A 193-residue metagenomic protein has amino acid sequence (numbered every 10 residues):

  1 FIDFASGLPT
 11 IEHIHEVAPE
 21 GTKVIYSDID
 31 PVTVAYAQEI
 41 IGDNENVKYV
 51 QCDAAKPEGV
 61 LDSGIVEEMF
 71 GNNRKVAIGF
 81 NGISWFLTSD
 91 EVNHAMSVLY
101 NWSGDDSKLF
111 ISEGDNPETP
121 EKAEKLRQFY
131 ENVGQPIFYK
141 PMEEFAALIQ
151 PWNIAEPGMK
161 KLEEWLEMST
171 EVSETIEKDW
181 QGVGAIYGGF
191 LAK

Functional and structural regions predicted by a protein language model:
F1-A55: SAM cofactor-binding core of SAM-dependent methyltransferases, primarily the Rossmann-like beta-alpha-beta module
A55, I83-F86, G114-E118: Short "lid" loop at the C-terminus of a central beta-strand within the Rossmann-like core of SAM-dependent
P57-D62, F86-L99: A short, conserved alpha-helix within the catalytic core of class I
F70-S84: Short SAM/SAH-binding signature in class I
V76-F80, A95-N116: Conserved beta-strand signature within the Rossmann-like core of class I S-adenosyl-L-methionine
T119-V133: Short, glycine-/aromatic-enriched active-site segment of Class I SAM-dependent methyltransferases
P136-M159: Short alpha-helix
W165-K193: Core SAM-dependent methyltransferase catalytic element
